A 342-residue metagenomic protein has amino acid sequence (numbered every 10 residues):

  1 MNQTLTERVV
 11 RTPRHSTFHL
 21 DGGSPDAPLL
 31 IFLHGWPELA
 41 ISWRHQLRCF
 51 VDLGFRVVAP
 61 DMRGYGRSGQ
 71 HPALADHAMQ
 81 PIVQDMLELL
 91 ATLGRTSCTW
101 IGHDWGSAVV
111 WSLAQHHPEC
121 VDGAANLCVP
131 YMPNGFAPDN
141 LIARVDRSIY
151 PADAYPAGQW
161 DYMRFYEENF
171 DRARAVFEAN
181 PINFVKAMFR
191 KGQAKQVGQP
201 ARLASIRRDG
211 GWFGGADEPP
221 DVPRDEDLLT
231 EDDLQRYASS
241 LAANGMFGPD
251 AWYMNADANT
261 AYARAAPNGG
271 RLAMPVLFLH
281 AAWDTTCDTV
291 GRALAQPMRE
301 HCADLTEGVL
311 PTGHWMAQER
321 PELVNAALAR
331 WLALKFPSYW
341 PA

Functional and structural regions predicted by a protein language model:
M1-R8, S338-A342: Basic/polar N-terminal segments that are highly enriched at the extreme N-terminus, encompassing both cleavable
N2-T4, S16-T17, Y65-I101, W105-L305: Flexible "cap/lid" subdomain of the alpha/beta-hydrolase fold that forms the substrate-access gate
E7-V9, V57-A59, E307-V309: Conserved beta-strand scaffold positions in the cores of enzyme catalytic domains, especially in NTP/NDP-utilizing
T12-D21: A short loop-to-beta-strand scaffold at the N-terminal edge of the catalytic core in hydrolase folds
D21-Q70, L89: Conserved HGGG/HGGXW glycine-rich cap/lid loop of the alpha/beta-hydrolase fold
I31, V58-P60, H103, L127 (+2 more regions): The conserved SAM/SAH-binding core of class I Rossmann-like methyltransferase domains, concentrating on the hydrophobic
W36, A40-W43, W105, W111 (+3 more regions): Signature tryptophan residues that serve as conserved aromatic anchors
D304-A342: Catalytic active-site module of serine/aspartate enzymes centered on a nucleophile-bearing elbow/loop
